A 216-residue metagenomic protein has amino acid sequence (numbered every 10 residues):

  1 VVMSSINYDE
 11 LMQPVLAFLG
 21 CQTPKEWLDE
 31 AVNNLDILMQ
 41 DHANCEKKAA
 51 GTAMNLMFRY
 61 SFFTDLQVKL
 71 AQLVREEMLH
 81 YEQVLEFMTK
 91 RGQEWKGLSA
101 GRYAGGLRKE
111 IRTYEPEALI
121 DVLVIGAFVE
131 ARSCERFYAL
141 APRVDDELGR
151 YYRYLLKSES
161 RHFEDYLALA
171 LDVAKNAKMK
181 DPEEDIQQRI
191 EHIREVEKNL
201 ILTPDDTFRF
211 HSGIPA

Functional and structural regions predicted by a protein language model:
V2-A216: Non-heme di-metal
